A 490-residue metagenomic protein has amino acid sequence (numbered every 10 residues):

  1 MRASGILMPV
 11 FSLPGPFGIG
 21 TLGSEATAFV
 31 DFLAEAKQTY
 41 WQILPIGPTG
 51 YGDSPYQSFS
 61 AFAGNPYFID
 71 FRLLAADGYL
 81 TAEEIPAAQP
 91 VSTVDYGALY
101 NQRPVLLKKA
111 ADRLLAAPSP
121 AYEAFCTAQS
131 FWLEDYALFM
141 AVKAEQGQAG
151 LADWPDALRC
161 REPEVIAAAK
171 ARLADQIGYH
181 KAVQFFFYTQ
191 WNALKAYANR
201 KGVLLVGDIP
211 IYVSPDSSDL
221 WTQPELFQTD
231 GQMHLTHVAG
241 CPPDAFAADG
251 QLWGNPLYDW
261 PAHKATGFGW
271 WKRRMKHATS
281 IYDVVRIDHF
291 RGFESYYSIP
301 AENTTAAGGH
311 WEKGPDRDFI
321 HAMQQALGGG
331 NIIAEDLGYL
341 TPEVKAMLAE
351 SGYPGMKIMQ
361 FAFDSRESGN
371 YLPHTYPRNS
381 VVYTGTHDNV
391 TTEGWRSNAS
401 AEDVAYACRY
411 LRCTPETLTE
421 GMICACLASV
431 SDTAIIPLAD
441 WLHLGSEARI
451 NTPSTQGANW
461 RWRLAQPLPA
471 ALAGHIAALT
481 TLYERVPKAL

Functional and structural regions predicted by a protein language model:
M1-F11, T27: N-terminal regions that are enriched for targeting/export leaders and immediately downstream pro/stem segments
P9, D53-Q184, Y188, V213-I435 (+2 more regions): Alpha-amylase-like alpha-glycosidases and glucanotransferases acting on alpha-linked glucans and related
S24-T49, S280-Y282, A428: Catalytic domains of carbohydrate-active enzymes, especially glycoside hydrolases
A34, W191-N199, Q324, L348-A349: Surface-exposed amphipathic alpha-helices with a cationic face
L44, L204-V206, P210, V284 (+1 more regions): Outer-envelope exported proteins of Gram-negative bacteria
H180-V213: Conserved, well-ordered alpha-helix/loop/beta-strand core segments that scaffold catalytic motifs
W462-L490: Terminal-tail/helix-coil boundary detector
